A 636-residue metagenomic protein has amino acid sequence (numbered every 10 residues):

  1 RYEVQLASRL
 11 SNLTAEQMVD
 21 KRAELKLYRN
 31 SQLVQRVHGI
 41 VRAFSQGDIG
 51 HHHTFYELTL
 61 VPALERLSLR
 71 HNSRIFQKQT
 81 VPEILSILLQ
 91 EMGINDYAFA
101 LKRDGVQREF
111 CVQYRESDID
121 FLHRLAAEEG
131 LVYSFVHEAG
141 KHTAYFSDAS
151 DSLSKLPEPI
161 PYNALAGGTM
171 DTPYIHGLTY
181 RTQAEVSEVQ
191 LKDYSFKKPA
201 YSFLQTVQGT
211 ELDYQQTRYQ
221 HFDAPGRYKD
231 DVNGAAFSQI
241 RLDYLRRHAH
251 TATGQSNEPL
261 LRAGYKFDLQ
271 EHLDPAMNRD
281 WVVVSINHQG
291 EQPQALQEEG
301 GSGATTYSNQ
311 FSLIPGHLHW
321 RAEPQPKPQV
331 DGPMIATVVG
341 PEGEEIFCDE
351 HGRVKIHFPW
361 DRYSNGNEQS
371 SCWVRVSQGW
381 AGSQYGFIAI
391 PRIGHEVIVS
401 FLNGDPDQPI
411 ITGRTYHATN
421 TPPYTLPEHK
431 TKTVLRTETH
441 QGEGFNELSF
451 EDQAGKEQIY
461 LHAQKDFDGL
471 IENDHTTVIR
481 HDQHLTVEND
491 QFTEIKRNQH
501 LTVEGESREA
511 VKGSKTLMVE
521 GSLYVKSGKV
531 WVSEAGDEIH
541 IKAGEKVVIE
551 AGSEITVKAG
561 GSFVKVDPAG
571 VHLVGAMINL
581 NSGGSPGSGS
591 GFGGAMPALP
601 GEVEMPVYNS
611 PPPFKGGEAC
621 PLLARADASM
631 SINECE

Functional and structural regions predicted by a protein language model:
R1-R74, E128, A249: Assembly/oligomerization scaffold segments
E3-L13, R246-N257, W380-G386: Short alpha-helix capping/helix-loop boundary micro-motifs
Q17-M18, L261, M277, P391: Short, well-ordered loop/turn sites that connect or cap secondary structure elements
G50, Q79-A98, R103, C111-H317: Extended, domain-scale alpha-helical bundle/helix-rich regions
V61-A63, K78-A100, F222-A236, P341-Q369 (+1 more regions): Glycine-rich, acidic and aromatic/proline-enriched surface loops and short helix-turn segments that act as binding
A144, K155-P157, G544-E636: Intrinsic-disorder/coil detector with helix-boundary
Y145-S147, V330-K558, V564-K565, L622 (+1 more regions): Structural signature for extended repeat/solenoid scaffolds and their inter-repeat hinge/linker regions, spanning
A263-Y265, D274-A336, T412-A418, P422-T433 (+1 more regions): Acidic, low-complexity/disordered segments
